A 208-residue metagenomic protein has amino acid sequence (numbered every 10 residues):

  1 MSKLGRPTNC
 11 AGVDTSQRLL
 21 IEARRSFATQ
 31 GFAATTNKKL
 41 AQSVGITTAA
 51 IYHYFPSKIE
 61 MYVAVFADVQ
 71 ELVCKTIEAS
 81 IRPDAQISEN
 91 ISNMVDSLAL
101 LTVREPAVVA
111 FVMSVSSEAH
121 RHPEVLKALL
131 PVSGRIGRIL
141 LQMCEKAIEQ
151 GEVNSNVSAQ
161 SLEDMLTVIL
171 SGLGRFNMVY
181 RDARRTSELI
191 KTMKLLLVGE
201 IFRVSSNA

Functional and structural regions predicted by a protein language model:
L4-G5: Arg/Lys-rich, glycine/proline-spaced intrinsically disordered segments in nuclear chromatin/transcription regulators
T15-R18, E22-E60, A64: Helix-turn-helix
T29-Q30, D84, E105, Q150: Short coil/turn segments at alpha/beta junctions that flank glycine-rich nucleotide-binding fingerprints
A64, E78-V108, A159-L166, I190 (+1 more regions): Hydrophobic alpha-helical connector segments
A67-L72: Short, basic, alpha-helical segments at the C-terminal edge of helix-turn-helix-like DNA-binding modules
N90, V103-L126: Amphipathic alpha-helical segments used for helix-helix packing
V95-L98, V112-S116, L166, L170 (+1 more regions): Short alpha-helical scaffolding segments that buttress acidic/His motifs in well-ordered protein cores
L126-L130, G134, I148-L197, V204-A208: Hydrophobic/aromatic-rich alpha-helical bundle segments in the mid-to-C-terminal region
